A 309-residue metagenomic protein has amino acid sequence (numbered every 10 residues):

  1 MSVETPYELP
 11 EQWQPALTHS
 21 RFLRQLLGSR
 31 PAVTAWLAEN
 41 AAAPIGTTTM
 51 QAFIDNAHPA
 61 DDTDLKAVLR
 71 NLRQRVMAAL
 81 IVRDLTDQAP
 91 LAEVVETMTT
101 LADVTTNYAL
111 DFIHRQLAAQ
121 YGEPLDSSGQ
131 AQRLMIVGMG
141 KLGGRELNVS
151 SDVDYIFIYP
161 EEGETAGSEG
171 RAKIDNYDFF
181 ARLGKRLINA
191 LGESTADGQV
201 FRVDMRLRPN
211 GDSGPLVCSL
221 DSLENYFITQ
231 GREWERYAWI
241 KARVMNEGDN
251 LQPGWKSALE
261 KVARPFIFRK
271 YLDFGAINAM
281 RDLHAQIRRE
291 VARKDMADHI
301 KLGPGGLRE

Functional and structural regions predicted by a protein language model:
M1-E309: A nucleotide- and high-energy phosphate-metabolite-utilizing enzyme signature
